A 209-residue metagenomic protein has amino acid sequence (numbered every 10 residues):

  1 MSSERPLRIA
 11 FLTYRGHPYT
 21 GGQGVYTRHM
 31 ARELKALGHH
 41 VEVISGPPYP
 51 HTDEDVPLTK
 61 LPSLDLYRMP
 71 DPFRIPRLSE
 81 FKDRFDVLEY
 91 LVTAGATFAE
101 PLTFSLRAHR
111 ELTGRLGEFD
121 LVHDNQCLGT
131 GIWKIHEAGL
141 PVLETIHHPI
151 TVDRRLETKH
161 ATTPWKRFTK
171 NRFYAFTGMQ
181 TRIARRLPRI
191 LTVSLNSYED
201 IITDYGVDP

Functional and structural regions predicted by a protein language model:
M1-D65, R115-G117: N-terminal subdomain of nucleotide-sugar transferases
E4-P6, I44-H109: A conserved catalytic-core segment of Leloir-type glycosyltransferases
Q23, G46, H123-Q126, F176 (+1 more regions): Replace "coordinates the UDP/GDP/TDP-sugar" with "coordinates nucleotide-activated sugar donors
Y49, L128-G129, I183, N196-Y198: Alpha-helix capping/helix-boundary segments
F73-G95, H136-T181: Acceptor-binding helix/loop patch of EC 2.4 sugar-transfer enzymes, predominantly nucleotide-sugar-dependent
A94-G114, L121-R155: An aromatic- and histidine-rich active-site surface loop
R115, R182-A184: Structural alpha-helical scaffold elements that stabilize or flank donor/cofactor-binding regions in carbohydrate
I135-A138, R185-V193, Y198-P209: Helix-loop-beta element that forms the nucleotide-linked donor phosphate-binding surface in glycosyltransferases
